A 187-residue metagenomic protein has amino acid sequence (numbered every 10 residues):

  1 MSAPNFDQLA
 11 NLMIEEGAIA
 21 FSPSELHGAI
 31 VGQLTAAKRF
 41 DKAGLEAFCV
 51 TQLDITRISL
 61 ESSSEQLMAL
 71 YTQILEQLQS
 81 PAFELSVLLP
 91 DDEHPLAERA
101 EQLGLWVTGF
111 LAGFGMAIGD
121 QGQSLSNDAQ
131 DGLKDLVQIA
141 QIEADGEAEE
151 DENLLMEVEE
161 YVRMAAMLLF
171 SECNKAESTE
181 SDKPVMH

Functional and structural regions predicted by a protein language model:
M1-V107, L111-H187: Domain-length accessory/inserted modules outside core catalytic folds
